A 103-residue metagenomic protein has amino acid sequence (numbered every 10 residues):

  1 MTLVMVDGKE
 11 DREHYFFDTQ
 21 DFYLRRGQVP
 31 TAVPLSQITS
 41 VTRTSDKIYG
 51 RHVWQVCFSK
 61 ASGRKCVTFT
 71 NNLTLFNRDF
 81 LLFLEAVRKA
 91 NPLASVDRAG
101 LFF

Functional and structural regions predicted by a protein language model:
M1-A32: Conserved beta-hairpin
D21, Q37-S40: Extracellular/lumenal ectodomain signal focusing on beta-strand-rich modules and carbohydrate-recognition contexts
T39-F103: Acidic, Ser/Thr- and proline-rich intrinsically disordered linker/docking segments of eukaryotic scaffolds
